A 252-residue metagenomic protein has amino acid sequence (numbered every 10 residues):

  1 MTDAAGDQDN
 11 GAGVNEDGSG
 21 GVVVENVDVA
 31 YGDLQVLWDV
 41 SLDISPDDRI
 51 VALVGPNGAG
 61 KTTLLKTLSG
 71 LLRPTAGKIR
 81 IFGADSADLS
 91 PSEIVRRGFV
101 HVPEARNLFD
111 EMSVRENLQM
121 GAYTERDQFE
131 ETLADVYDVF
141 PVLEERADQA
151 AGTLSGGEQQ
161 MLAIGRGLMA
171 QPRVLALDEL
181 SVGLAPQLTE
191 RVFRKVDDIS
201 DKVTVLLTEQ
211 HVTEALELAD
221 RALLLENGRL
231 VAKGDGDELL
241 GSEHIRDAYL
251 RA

Functional and structural regions predicted by a protein language model:
V51-P56: The feature captures the beta-strand-to-loop junction immediately N-terminal to the Walker
S69: Helix-to-loop junction immediately C-terminal to a conserved catalytic motif
G77-D85, R97, E131-L133: Conserved ABC transporter NBD signature motif
G167-L168: ABC ATPase C-loop
E179-L180: Walker B catalytic motif
T189-K202: Helical segment within the ABC ATPase nucleotide-binding domain
